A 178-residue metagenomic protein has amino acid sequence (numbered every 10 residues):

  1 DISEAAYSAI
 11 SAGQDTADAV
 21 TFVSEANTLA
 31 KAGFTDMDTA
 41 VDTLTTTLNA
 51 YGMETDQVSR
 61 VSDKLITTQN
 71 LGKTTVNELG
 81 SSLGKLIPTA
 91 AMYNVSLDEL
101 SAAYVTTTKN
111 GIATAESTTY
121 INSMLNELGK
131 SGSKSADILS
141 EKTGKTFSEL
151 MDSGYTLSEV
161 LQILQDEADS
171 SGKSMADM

Functional and structural regions predicted by a protein language model:
D1-M178: Amphipathic alpha-helical interface segments used for oligomerization, scaffolding, and membrane association
